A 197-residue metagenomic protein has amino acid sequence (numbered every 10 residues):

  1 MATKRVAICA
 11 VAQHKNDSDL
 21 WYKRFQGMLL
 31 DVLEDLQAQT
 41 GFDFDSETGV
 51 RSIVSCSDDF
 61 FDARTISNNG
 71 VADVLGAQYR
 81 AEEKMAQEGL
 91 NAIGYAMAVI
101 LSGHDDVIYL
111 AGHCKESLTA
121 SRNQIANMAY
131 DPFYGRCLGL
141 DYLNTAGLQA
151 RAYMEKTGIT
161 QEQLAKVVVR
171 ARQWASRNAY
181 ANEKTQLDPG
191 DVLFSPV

Functional and structural regions predicted by a protein language model:
M1-A81, L101-S102, G112-V197: Conserved "HGTGT" condensation-loop signature of ketosynthase/thiolase-family condensing enzymes that catalyze
R80-E88: A short, structured active-site edge motif that brings together acidic residues
N91-A92: Active-site histidine-anchored catalytic micro-motif
Y109: Short aromatic-hydrophobic micro-motifs that form the base-stacking/packing surface for donor nucleotide recognition
